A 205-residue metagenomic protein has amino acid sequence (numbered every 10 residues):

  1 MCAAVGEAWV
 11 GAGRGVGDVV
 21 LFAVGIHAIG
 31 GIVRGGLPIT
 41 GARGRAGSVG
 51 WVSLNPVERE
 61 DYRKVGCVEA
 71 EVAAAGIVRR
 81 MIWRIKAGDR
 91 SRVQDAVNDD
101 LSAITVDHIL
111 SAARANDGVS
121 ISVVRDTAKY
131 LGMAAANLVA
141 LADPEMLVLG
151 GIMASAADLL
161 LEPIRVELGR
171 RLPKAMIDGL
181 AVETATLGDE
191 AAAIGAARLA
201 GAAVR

Functional and structural regions predicted by a protein language model:
M1-L21: Conserved phosphate-binding catalytic cores of ATP/NTP-utilizing and phosphoryl-transfer enzymes
W9-V16, P38, P56-R205: ATP-binding/phosphotransfer module of carbohydrate and carboxylate kinases, centering on a glycine-rich
V19-F22, V52, V182: Well-ordered beta-strand positions enriched in small/hydrophobic/aromatic, beta-favoring residues
V24-H27: Short, small/polar residue-rich loop motifs at catalytic or cofactor-binding pockets
I29-V33: Short beta-strand scaffold segments in enzyme catalytic cores
R45-D61: A short, polar/charged loop-to-alpha-helix boundary motif
